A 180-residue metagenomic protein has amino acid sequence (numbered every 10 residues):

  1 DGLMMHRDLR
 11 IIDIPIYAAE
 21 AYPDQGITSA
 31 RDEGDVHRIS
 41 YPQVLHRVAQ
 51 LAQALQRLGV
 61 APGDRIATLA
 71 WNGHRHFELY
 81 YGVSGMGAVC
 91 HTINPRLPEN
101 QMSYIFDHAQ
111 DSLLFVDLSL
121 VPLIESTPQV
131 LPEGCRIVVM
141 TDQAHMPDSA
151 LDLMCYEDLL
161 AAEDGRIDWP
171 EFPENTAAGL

Functional and structural regions predicted by a protein language model:
D1-I11: Flexible, non-catalytic linker and terminal segments flanking ANL/adenylate-forming cores
I14-P15, R57-L58, G85-D158: Structural core segment of the AMP-binding/adenylate-forming
I14-S40, T68, H145-D148, A177: AMP-dependent adenylate-forming
P23-Q25, D152-M154, A161-L180: Conserved pre-ATP/AMP-binding loop-to-beta segment of ANL
I27-Y81, P98-S103, C155-D158: Conserved AMP-binding/adenylate-forming core of the ANL superfamily
D64, C135, N175-T176: Surface-exposed loop/turn positions
I66, V83, L114, A177: Conserved S/T- and glycine-rich ATP-binding loop of Class I adenylate-forming
A70-N72, D117-L118, T176: Helix N-cap/beta->alpha junction signal
